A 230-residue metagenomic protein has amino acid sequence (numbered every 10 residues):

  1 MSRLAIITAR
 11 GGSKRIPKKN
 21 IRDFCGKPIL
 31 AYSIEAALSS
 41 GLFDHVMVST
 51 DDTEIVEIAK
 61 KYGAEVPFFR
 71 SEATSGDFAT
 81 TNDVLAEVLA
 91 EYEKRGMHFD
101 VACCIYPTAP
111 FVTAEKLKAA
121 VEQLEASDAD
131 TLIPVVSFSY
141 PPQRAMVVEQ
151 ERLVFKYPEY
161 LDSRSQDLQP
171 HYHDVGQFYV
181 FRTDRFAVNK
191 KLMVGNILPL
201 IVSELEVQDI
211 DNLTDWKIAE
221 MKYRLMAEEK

Functional and structural regions predicted by a protein language model:
M1-P17: N-terminal nucleotide-binding beta1-loop-alpha1 segment
I29-H45, E57: A short, N-terminal amphipathic alpha-helix
L42-M47, D130, L205-E206: Short active-site oxyanion
F43, M97-F99, A126-A129: Short, high-confidence coil segments that cap the C-terminus of an alpha-helix and link into the following beta-strand
T53-V101, V112, A119-E122: Short phosphate-binding loop-to-helix
T81-D83, P110-N196: Conserved core of the sugar-phosphate nucleotidyltransferase
C103-I105: Short aromatic-hydrophobic micro-motifs that form the base-stacking/packing surface for donor nucleotide recognition
H171-K230: Conserved alpha/beta core of the MobA/IspD/sugar-nucleotide pyrophosphorylase nucleotidyltransferase superfamily
